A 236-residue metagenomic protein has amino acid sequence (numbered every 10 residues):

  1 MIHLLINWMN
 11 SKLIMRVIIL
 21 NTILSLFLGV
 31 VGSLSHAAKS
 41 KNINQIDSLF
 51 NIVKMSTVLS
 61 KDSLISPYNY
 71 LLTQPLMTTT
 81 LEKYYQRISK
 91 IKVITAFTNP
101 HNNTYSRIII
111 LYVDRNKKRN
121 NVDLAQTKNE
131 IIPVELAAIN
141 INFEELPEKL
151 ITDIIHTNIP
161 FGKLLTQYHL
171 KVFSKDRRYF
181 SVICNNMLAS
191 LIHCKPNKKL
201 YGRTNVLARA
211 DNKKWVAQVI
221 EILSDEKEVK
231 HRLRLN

Functional and structural regions predicted by a protein language model:
W8-A37: Classical Sec-dependent N-terminal signal peptides that target proteins to the secretory pathway
A38-T204, A208-N236: N-terminal domain-onset segments
